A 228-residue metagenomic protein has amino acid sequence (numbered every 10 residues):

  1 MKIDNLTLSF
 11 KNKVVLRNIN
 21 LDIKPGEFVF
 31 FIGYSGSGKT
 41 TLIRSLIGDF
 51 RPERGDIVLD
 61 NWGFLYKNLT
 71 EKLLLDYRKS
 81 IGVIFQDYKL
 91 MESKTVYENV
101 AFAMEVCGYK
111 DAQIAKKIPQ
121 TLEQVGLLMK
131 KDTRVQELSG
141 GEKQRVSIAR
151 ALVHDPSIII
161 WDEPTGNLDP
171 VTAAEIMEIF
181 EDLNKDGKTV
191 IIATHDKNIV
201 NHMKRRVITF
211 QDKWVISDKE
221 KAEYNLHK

Functional and structural regions predicted by a protein language model:
I47: Helix-to-loop junction immediately C-terminal to a conserved catalytic motif
G55-Y66: Conserved ABC transporter NBD signature motif
F64-G82, K185: ABC ATPase NBD coupling module
R134-L138, E142: Conserved ABC ATPase signature
V153-S157: A short, proline-enriched helix->beta-strand linker immediately N-terminal to the Walker B motif in ABC-type P-loop
I159-D162: Catalytic Walker B motif of ABC-type/P-loop ATPase nucleotide-binding domains
